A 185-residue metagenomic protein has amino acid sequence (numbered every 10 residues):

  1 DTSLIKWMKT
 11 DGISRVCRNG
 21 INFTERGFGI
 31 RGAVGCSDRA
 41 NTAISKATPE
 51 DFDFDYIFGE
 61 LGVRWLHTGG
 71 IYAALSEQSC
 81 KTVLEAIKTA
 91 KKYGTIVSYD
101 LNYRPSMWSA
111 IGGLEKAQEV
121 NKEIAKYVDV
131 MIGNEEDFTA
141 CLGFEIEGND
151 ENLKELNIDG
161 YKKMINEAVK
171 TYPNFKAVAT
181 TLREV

Functional and structural regions predicted by a protein language model:
D1-G70: Conserved N-terminal subdomain of the carbohydrate kinase-like
T10, V97-Y99, I132: Hydrophobic beta-strand scaffold residues
V34, D38-T42, K46, T68-Q78 (+2 more regions): Flexible, glycine/proline-enriched loop segments at strand-loop-helix junctions that form or flank small-ligand binding
D51-F52, C80-E85, G112-K122: Charged helix-capping and loop-helix junction motifs
L84, K88-K92, A125: Anion (oxyanion) recognition and catalysis
K91-I96, Y172-K176: A short helix->loop->beta-strand "cap" motif at the edges of active sites that frequently abuts
Y93-L101, M107: Short beta-strand/loop segments at the ligand-binding rim of alpha/beta enzyme cores
R104-V185: Conserved phosphate/ATP/ADP-binding segment of small-molecule kinases
